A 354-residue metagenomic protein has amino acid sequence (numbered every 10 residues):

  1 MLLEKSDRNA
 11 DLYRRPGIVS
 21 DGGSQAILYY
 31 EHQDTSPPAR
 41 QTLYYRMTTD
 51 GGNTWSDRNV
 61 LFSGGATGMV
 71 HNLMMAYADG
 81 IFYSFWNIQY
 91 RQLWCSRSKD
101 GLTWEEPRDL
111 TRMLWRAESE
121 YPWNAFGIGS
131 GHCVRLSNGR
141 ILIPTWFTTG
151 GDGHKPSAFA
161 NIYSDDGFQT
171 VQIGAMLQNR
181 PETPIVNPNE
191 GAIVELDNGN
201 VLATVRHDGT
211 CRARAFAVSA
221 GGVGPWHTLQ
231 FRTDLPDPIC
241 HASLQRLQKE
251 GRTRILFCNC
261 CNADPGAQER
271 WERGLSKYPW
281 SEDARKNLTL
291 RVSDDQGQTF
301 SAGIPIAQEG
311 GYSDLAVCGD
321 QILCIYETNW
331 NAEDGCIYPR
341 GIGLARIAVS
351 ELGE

Functional and structural regions predicted by a protein language model:
M1-E354: Asp-box/BNR beta-propeller blade signature and adjacent active/binding-site loops in extracellular glycan-interacting
